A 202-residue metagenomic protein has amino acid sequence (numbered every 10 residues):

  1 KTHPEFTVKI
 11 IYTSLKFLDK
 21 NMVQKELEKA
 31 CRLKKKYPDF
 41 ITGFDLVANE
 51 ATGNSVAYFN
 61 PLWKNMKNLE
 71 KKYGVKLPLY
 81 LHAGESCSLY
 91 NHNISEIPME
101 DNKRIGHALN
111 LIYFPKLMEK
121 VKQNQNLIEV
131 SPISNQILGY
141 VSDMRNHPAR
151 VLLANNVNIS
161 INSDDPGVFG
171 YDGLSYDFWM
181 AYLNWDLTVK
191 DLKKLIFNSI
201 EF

Functional and structural regions predicted by a protein language model:
K1, E5, W179, N198-I200: N-terminal hydrophobic targeting/anchoring segments and the immediately downstream early-domain regions of hydrolases
H3-E28, K35-P115: Divalent metal-binding pocket/active-site signature
L46, P78-S88, V157-S175: Short acidic/histidine-rich active-site segments
V47, L69, N155, I159 (+2 more regions): Change "in soluble alpha/beta enzymes" to "in soluble alpha/beta proteins
S55-Y58, C87-M99, P115-K120, L138-R150 (+1 more regions): Histidine/acidic-residue-rich catalytic or RNA/ligand-binding cores of hydrolases and nuclease-related proteins
E100-D101, I128-V130, N156-I161, G173-W179 (+1 more regions): Short acidic (Asp/Glu) and glycine-rich catalytic loops that position anionic groups and cofactors
K120-D165: Generic long, charged, amphipathic alpha-helical segments
S175, D186-F202: Mid-to-C-terminal alpha-helical segments outside catalytic/metal-binding sites
